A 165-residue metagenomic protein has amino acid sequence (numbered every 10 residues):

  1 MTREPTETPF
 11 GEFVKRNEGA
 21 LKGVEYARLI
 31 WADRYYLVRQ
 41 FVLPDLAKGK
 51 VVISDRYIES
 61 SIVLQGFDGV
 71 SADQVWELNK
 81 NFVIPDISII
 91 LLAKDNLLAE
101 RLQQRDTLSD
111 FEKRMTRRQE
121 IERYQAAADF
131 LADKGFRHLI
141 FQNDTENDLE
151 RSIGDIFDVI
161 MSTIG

Functional and structural regions predicted by a protein language model:
M1-E77: ATP-dependent small-molecule kinase phosphotransfer cores that center on conserved nucleotide phosphate-binding segments
M1-R3, I90, I140-Q142: Structural signal for conserved beta-strand scaffold positions within catalytic alpha/beta enzyme cores
T6, K80, T145-E146: Residues that form or immediately flank small-molecule/cofactor binding pockets and catalytic motifs
L43-D45, N81, F130: Alpha-helical scaffold elements within enzyme catalytic domains, especially in hydrolases
K50, D86, H138: Conserved acidic residues
R56-I58, K94, D144: Anionic group-transfer/hydrolysis microenvironments
S60-R123: A glycine- and Lys/Arg-enriched "phosphate-lid" helix/loop adjacent to the NTP-binding pocket of small-molecule kinases
N96-G165: NTP-dependent small-molecule kinase module
